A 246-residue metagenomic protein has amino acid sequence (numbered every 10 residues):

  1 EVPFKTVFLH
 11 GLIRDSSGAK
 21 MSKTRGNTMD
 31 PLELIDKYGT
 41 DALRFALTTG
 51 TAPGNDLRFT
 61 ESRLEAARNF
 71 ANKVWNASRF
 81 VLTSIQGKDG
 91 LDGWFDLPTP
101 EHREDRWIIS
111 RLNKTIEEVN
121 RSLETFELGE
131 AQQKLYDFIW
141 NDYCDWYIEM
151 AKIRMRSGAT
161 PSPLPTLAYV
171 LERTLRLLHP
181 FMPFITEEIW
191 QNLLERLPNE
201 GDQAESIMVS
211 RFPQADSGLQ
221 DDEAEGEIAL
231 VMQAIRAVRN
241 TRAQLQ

Functional and structural regions predicted by a protein language model:
K5-L9, S206-M208: Beta-strand segments within the central parallel beta-sheet cores of soluble alpha/beta enzyme folds
V7, A42-G50, S78, L135-I139 (+3 more regions): Short alpha-helical scaffolding segments that buttress acidic/His motifs in well-ordered protein cores
L12-S17, M21-T99, E195-D202, Q244-Q246: Catalytic adenosine-cofactor/nucleotide-binding cores of aminoacyl-tRNA synthetases and other
T48, K88-N120, I148-R236: Acidic, turn-prone loop/beta-hairpin segments
F59-A66, E127, A159-L167: Membrane-interfacial loop-to-helix junctions in multi-pass inner-membrane proteins
N113, E127, L135, V238-R242: Long hydrophobic segments that form regular secondary structure
L123-E130: Short helix-adjacent coil turns
